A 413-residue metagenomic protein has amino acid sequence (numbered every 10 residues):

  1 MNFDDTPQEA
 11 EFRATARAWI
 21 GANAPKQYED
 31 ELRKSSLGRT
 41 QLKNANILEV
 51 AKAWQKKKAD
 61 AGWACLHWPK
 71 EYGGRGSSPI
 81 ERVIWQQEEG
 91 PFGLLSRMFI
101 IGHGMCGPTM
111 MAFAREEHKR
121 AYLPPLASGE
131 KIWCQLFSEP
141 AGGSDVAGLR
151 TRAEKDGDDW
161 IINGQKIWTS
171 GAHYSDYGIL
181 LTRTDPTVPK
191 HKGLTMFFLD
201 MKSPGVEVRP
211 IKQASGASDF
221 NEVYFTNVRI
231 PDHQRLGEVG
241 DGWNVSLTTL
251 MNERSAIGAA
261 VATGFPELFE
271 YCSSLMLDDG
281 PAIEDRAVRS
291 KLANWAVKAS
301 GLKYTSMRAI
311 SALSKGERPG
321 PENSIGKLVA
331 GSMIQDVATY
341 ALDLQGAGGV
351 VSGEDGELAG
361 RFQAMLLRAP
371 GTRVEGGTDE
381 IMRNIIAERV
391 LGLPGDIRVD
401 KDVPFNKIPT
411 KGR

Functional and structural regions predicted by a protein language model:
M1-I100, A121-S128, I257-G258, S273-S274 (+5 more regions): Amphipathic, small/basic residue-rich leader segments at the start of a protein or domain
F3, F12-T15, V206-T305, P319 (+2 more regions): Glycine-rich beta->alpha junctions and the first turn(s) of the following alpha-helix
A22, K26, A59, W63 (+3 more regions): Alpha-helix capping/hinge segments and adjacent helical runs
E29-G38, L277, R286, S300-G356: C-terminal helix-coil-helix/basic helical segment that borders enzyme active sites and/or dimer interfaces and provides
M98-E117, G143: N-terminal glycine-rich flavin-associated loop
G129-F137: A short, Trp-centered hydrophobic/proline-enriched beta-strand micro-motif
G143, I167-A172, A214-S215, G371-G376: Glycine-rich phosphate/pyrophosphate-binding beta-alpha loops
R150, D158-D159, N163-R209: A short core secondary-structure module
